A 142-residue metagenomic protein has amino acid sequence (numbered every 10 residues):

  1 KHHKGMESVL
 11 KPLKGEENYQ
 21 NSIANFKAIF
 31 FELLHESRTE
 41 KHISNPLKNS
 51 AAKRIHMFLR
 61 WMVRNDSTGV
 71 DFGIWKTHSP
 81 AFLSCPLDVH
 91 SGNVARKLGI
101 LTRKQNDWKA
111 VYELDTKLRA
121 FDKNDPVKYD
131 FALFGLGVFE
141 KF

Functional and structural regions predicted by a protein language model:
K1-F142: HhH-family (HhH-GPD) DNA N-glycosylase catalytic core used in base-excision repair
